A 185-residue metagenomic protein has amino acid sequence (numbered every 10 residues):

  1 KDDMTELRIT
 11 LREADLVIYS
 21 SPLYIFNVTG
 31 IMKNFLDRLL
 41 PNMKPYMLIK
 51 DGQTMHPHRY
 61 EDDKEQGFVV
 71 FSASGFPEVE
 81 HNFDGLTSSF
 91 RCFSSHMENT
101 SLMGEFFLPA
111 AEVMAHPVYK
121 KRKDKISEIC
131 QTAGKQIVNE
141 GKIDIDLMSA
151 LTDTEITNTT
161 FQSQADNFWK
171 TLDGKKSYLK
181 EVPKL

Functional and structural regions predicted by a protein language model:
K1-D2, A111: Short linear capping/connector segments at secondary-structure termini
D2-C92, H96: Helix-loop-strand module that forms the ligand-binding subsite of alpha/beta enzymes
V79-H81, F90-L185: Glycine-rich phosphate/pyrophosphate-binding loop and the adjoining helix
